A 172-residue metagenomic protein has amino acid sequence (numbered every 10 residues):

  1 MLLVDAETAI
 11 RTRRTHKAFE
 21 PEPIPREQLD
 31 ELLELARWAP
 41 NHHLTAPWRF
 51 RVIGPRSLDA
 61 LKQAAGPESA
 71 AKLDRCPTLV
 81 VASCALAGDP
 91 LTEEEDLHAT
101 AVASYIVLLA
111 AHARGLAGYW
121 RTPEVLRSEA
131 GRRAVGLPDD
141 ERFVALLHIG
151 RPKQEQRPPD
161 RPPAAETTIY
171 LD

Functional and structural regions predicted by a protein language model:
M1-T78, L171-D172: N-terminal amphipathic, basic helical "cap/leader" segment at the start of enzyme domains
A9, L79-V81, L146-H148, T168: Conserved hydrophobic/aromatic beta-strand scaffold that supports enzyme active sites
Q28, P55, A130-G131, L137: Short Asp/Glu-rich motifs
A36, V80, L86-A134: Small-aliphatic-rich amphipathic alpha-helix that forms the alpha element of a beta-alpha
P40, H112-A113, D139-D140: Arginine/glycine-rich "motif VI" loop of SF2 helicases in the C-terminal RecA-like domain
P55-A60, L86-D89, E129, K153: Short, charged/polar surface micro-motifs in flexible loops or helix N-caps
K72, C76, V135-P159: A glycine-rich helix N-cap at a beta->alpha junction
P158-D172: Phosphate/diphosphate-binding glycine-rich loops and adjacent basic-rich segments that engage nucleotide
